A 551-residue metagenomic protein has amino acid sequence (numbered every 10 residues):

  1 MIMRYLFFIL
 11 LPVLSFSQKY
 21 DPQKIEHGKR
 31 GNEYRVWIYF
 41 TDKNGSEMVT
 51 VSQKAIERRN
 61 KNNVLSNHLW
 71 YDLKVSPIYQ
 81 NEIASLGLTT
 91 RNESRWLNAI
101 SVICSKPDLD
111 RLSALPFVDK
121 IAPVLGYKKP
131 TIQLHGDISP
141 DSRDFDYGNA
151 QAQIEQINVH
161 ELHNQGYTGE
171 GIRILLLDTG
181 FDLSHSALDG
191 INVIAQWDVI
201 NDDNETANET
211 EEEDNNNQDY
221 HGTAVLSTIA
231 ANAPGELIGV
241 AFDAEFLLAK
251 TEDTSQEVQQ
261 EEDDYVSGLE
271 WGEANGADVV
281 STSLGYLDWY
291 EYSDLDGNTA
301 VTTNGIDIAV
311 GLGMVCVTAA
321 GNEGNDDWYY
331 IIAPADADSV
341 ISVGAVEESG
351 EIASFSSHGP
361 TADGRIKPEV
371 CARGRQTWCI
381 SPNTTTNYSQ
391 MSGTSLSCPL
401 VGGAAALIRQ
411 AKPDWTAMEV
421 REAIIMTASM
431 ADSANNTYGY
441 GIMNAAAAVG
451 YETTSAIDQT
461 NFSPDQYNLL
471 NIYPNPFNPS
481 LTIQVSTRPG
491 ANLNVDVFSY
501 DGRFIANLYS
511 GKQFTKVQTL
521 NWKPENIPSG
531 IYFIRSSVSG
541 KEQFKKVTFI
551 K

Functional and structural regions predicted by a protein language model:
M1-P22, A456-I457: Bacterial Sec-dependent N-terminal signal peptides
Q18, G31, K120, E161-E261 (+7 more regions): Subtilisin-like serine protease catalytic core
K19-G136: Inhibitory N-terminal propeptides of secreted protease zymogens
N63, A114-R173, S186-D189: Protease zymogen maturation seam
Q151, N275-S281, Q410-N461: C-terminal subdomain of the subtilisin-like protease fold in secreted/lumenal serine endopeptidases
D178, W197-I200, A335-Q410, D414: Extracellular S/T/G-rich loop segment that most often corresponds to the catalytic His/Ser-adjacent loop
L269-L295, A319-A320: Short acidic, glycine-rich surface-loop motifs adjacent to enzyme active sites
N461-Y473, F477-K551: C-terminal outer-membrane/trafficking sorting elements
